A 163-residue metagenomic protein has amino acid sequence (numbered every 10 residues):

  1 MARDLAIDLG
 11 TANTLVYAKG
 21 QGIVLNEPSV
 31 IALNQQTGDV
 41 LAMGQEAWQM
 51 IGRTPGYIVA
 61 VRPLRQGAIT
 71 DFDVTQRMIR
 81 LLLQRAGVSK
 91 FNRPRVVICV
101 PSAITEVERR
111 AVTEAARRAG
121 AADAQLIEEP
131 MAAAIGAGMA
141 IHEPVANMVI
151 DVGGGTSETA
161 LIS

Functional and structural regions predicted by a protein language model:
M1-G154, A160-S163: Nucleotide/phosphate-binding catalytic cleft detector across ATP-hydrolyzing and phosphate-transferring enzymes
